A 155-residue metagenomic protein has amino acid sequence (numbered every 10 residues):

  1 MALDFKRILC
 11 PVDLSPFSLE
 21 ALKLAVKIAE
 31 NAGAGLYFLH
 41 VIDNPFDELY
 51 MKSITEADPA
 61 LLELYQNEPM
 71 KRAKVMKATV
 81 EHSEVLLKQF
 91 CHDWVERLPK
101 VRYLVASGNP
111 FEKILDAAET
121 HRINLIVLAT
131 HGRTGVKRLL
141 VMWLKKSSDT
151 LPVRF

Functional and structural regions predicted by a protein language model:
M1-L3, F17, F46, K77 (+2 more regions): Structural beta-alpha unit
A2-P69: Small/aliphatic-rich secondary-structure junction motif
E20-K23, N31, Q89, D116 (+1 more regions): Alpha-helical macromolecular-interaction surfaces
V26, H92, K145-K146: Active-site phosphate/pyrophosphate- and oxyanion-stabilizing loops and adjacent acidic/basic residues in soluble
N31, E96-L98, T150: Short, well-ordered coil/turn elements that cap or connect secondary structure elements
A34-G35, P99, I123, V153: Short glycine/serine/threonine/alanine-rich loop segments
A60-V85: A short acidic, glycine-rich active-site loop that binds or catalyzes chemistry on phosphate/adenosine moieties
E112, D116-F155: Gly/Ser-rich helix-loop-strand patches that form or flank binding pockets for ribonucleotide-derived cofactors
